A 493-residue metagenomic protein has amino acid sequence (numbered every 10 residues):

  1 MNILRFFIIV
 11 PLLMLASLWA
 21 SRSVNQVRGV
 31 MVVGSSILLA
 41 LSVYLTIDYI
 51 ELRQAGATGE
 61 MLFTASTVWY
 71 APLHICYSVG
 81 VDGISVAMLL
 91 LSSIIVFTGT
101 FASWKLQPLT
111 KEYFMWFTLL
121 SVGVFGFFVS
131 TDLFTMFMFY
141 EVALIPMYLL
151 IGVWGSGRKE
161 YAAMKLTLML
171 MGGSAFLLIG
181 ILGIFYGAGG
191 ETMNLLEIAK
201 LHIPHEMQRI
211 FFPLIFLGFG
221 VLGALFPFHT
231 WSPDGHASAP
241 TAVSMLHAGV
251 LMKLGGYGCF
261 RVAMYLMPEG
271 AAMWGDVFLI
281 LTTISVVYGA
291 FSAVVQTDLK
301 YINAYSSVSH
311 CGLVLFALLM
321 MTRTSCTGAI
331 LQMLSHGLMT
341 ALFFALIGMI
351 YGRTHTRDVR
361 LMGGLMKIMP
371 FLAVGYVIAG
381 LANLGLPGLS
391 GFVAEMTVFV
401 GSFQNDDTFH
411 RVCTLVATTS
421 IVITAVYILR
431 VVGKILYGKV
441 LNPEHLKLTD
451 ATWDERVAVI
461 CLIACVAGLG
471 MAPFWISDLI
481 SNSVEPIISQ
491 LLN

Functional and structural regions predicted by a protein language model:
N2-I3, S17-M115, T192-K200, N482-I487: Transmembrane helix-loop-helix hairpins at membrane boundaries of multipass inner-membrane proteins
R5-A20, V32-I47, L89-S103, L120-V122 (+5 more regions): Central hydrophobic cores of alpha-helical transmembrane segments in multi-pass inner-membrane proteins across all
N25-S36, Y161-M171, M369-V374, W453-C461: Alpha-helical transmembrane segments and their helix-start/interface "positive-inside/aromatic belt" motifs in integral
V33-I50, L170-I181, L372, Y376-L384 (+2 more regions): Hydrophobic alpha-helical membrane-insertion segments
M61-A87, L133-M136, Y140-Y148, L384 (+2 more regions): Membrane-interface helix-loop-helix modules in multi-pass inner-membrane proteins
T98-W104, V122-F134, M147-K434: Hydrophobic transmembrane alpha-helices and their helix-loop junctions in integral membrane proteins
F101-W116, T241, G249, E444-D454: Cytoplasmic juxtamembrane regions at transmembrane-helix boundaries
M369-F371, I428-N493: Cytoplasmic/organellar membrane-interface segments at the starts of transmembrane helices in multi-pass inner-membrane
